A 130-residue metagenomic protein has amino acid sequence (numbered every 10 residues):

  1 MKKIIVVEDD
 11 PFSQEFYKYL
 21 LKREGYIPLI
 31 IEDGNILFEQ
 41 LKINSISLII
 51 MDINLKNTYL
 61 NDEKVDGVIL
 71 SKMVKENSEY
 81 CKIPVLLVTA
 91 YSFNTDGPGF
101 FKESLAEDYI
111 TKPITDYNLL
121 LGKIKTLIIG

Functional and structural regions predicted by a protein language model:
E8: Conserved acidic carboxylate
P11-N35: Two-component/phosphorelay signaling modules centered on CheY-like receiver
I30-I50, L55-T58: Acidic, metal-coordinating helix/loop segments flanking the phosphotransfer/catalytic sites of two-component signaling
S45-S47, E79-P84: His-Asp phosphorelay/catalytic-motif detector in bacterial-type signaling
D52-V74: Conserved phosphotransfer microenvironments
N61-V65, I69, C81, S92-T111 (+1 more regions): Alpha4 helix (beta4-alpha4-beta5 surface) of REC/receiver domains from two-component response regulators
V88-T89: Hydrophobic/aromatic residues positioned on beta-strands within the core alpha/beta folds
L119-G130: Receiver (REC) domain switch/output surface
